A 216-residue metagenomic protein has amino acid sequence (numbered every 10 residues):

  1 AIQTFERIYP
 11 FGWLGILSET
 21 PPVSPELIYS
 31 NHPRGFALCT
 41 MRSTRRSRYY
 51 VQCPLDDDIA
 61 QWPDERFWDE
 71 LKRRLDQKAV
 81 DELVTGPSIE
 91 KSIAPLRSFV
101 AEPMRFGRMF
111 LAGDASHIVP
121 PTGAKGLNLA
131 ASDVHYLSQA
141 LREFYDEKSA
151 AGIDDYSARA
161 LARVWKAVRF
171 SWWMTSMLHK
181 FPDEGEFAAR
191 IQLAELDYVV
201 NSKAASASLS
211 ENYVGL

Functional and structural regions predicted by a protein language model:
A1, A60, R108, A160-L161: Short, cationic motifs built from Arg/Lys/His that form the positively charged side of catalytic pockets
A1-L96: Conserved FAD-binding catalytic core of PHBH/FMO-like flavoproteins
P95-A115: FAD-binding beta-loop-beta segment adjacent to the flavin cofactor pocket
A115, A131-L137, L141: Extended, hydrophobic alpha-helical segments in both membrane/secreted and soluble proteins
S116-P120: Short acidic, Gly/Ser-rich segments with clustered Asp/Glu that frequently serve as metal-coordination loops in enzyme
P121-A131: A conserved FAD-binding loop/helix module that cradles the flavin
A124, Q139-L216: C-terminal helical "tail/cap" subdomain of flavin- and related membrane-associated enzymes
